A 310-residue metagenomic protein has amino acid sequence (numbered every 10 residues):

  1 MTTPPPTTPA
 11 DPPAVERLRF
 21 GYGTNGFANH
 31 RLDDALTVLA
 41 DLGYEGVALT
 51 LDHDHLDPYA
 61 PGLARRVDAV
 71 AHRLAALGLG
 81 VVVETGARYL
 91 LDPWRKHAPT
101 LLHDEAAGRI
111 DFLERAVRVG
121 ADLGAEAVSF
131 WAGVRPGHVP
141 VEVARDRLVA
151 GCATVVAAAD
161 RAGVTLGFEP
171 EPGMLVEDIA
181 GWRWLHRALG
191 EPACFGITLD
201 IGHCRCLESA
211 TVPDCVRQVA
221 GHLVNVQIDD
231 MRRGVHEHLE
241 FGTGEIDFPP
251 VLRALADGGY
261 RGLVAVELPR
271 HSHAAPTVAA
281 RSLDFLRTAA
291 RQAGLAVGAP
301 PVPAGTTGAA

Functional and structural regions predicted by a protein language model:
T2-G21, A28-E45, A71, A75 (+6 more regions): Histidine-acidic metal/acid-base catalytic patches
G23-F27, D52-D54, G86-R88, G133-R135 (+4 more regions): Active-site beta-loop-alpha junctions enriched in small/polar residues
E45, L51-D146, H271: Structural motif corresponding to the early beta-alpha repeats
V143, V156, E171-G173: Short helix-to-loop capping/linker segments positioned immediately adjacent to catalytic or ligand/cofactor-binding
G151-A157: Histidine/acidic residue-rich metal-binding segments in metalloenzymes
A162-G167: Conserved Rossmann-fold SDR core element
V176: Active-site-proximal segments of metal-dependent phosphoesterases and phosphodiesterases across multiple
